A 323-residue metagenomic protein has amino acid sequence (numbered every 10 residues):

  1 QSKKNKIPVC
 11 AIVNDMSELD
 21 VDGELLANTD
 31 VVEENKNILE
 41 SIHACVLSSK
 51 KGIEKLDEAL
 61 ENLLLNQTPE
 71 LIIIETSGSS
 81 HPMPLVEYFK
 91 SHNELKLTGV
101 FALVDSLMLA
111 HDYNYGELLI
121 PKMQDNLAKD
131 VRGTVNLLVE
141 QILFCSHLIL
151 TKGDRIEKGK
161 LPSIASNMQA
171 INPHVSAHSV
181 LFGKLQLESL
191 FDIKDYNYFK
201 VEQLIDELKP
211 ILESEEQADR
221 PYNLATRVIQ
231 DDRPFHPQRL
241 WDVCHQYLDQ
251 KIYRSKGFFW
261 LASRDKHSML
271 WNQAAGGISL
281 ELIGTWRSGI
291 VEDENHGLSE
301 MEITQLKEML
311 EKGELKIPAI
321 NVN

Functional and structural regions predicted by a protein language model:
Q1-N136: Nucleotide-state-sensitive switch-loop elements of NTP-binding domains
M123-V322: C-terminal accessory "lid"/substrate-recognition subdomains
